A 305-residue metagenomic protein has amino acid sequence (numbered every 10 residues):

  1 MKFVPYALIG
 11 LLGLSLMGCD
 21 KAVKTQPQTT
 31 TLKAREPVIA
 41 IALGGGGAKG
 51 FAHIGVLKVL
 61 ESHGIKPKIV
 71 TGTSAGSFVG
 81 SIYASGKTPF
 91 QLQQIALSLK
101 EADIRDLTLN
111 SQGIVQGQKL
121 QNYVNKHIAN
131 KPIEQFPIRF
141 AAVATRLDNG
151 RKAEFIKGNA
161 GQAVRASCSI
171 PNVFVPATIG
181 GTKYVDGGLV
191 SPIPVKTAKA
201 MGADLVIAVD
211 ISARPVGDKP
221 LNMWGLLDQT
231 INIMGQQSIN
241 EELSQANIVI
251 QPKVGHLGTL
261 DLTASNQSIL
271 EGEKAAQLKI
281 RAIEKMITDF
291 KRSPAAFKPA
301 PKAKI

Functional and structural regions predicted by a protein language model:
M1-A7: Bacterial N-terminal signal peptides that target proteins for export
F3, G18-V70, I82-I305: Patatin-like phospholipase
A7-S15: Bacterial N-terminal signal peptides
G72, G76: Gly/Ala-rich beta-loop-alpha elbow adjacent to hydrolase catalytic centers
S77-S81: Long, contiguous secondary-structure blocks with strong helical propensity
